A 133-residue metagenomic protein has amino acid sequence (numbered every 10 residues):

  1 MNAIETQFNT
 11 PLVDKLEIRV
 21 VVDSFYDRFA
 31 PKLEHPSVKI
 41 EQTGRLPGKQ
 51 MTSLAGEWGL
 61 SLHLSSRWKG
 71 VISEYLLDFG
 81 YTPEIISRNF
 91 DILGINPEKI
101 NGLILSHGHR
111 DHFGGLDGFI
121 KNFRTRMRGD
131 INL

Functional and structural regions predicted by a protein language model:
M1-I72: Zn-dependent metallo-beta-lactamase
L16-R19, S73-Y75, G102, I131-N132: Structural motif
V22-S24, F79-Y81, G108: Active-site metal-binding loops of divalent metal-dependent hydrolases
P47-G48, Y75-L77, S106-H107: N-terminal start-of-chain detector that recognizes signal peptides and the immediate post-cleavage beginning
S53-W58, S66-G102, D117-K121, T125: Pre-active-site segment of Zn-dependent metallo-hydrolases
I100-R110: Metallo-beta-lactamase
D111-L116: Active-site histidine-anchored catalytic micro-motif
T125-L133: A short helix->loop->beta-strand "cap" motif at the edges of active sites that frequently abuts
